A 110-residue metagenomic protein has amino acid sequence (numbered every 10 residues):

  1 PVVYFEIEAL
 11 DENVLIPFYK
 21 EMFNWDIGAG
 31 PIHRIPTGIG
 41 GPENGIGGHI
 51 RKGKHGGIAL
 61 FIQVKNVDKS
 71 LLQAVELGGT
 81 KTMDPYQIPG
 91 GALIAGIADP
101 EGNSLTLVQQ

Functional and structural regions predicted by a protein language model:
P1, K52-G57, I88-P89: Short glycine-enriched loop/turn motifs at secondary-structure junctions
P1-I16, I58-L60, Q109-Q110: N-terminal beta-strand motif that seeds the catalytic metal site of vicinal oxygen chelate
V3, H33, I58, G91-A95: Short beta-strand micro-motifs in enzyme catalytic cores
I7, G28, L71-L72, L77-Q110: Vicinal oxygen chelate
Y19: Catalytic core of tubulin tyrosine ligase-like
F23-G57, S104-Q109: Conserved short beta-strand elements that form part of the metal-binding/catalytic scaffold of enzyme active sites
G53-T82: Mid-chain, well-packed structural core segment of small domains
